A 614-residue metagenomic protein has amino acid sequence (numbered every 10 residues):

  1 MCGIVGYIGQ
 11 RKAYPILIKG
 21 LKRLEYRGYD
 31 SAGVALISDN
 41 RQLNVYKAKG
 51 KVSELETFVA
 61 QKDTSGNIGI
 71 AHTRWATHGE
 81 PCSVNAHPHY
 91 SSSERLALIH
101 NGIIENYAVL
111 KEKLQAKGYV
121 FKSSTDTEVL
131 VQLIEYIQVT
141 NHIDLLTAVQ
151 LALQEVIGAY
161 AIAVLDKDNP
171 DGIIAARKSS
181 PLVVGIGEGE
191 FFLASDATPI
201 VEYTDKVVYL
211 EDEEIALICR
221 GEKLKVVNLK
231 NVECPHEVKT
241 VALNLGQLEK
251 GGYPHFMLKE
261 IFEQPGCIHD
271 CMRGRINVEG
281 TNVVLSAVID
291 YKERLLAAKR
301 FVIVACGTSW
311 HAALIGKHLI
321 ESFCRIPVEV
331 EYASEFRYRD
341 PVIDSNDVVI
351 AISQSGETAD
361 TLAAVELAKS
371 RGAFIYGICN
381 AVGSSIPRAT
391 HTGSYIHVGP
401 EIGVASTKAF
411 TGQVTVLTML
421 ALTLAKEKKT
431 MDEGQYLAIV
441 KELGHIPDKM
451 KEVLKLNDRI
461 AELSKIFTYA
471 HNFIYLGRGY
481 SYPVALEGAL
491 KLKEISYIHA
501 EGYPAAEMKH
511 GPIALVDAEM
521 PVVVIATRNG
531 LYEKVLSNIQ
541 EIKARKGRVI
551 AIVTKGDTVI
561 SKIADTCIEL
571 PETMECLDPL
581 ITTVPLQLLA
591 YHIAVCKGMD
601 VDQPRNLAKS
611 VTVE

Functional and structural regions predicted by a protein language model:
M1-K250, P254, H269-R300, Y338 (+4 more regions): Conserved short alpha-helical segments that host acidic/polar catalytic motifs at enzyme active sites
N67, A71-V84, E279-K292, G316-I352 (+1 more regions): Glycine-rich oxoanion-binding loops at beta->alpha junctions
I68, L96, R300-V302, V348 (+3 more regions): Structural motif
P88-Y90, I174-A175, V207-V208, L217 (+12 more regions): Replace "in large, NTP-powered and nucleic-acid-processing enzymes" with "in large, NTP-powered factors and other
V183-V208, S334-A368, E507-K543, T573-Q587 (+1 more regions): Glycine-rich, anion-gripping cofactor-binding loops and their flanking helix/strand elements in enzyme active sites
M257, R548, S561-I563, T573-E614: Generic C-terminus detector
Q264-I268, M272-V302, T392-P521, A594-E614: Active-site phosphate/pyrophosphate-binding segments
E293-A438, E442-H445, T527-T566, L589 (+1 more regions): Glycine-rich phosphate-binding loops that contact phosphosugars or nucleotide phosphates
